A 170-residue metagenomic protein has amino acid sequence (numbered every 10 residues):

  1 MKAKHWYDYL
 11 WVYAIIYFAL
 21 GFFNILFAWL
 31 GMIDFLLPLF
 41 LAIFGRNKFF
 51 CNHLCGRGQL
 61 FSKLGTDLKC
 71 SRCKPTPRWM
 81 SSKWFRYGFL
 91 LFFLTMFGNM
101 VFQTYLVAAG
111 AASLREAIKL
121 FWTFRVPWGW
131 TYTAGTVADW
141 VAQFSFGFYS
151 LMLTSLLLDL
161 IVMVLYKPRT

Functional and structural regions predicted by a protein language model:
M1-T170: Non-ligating segments of multi-cofactor redox enzymes
